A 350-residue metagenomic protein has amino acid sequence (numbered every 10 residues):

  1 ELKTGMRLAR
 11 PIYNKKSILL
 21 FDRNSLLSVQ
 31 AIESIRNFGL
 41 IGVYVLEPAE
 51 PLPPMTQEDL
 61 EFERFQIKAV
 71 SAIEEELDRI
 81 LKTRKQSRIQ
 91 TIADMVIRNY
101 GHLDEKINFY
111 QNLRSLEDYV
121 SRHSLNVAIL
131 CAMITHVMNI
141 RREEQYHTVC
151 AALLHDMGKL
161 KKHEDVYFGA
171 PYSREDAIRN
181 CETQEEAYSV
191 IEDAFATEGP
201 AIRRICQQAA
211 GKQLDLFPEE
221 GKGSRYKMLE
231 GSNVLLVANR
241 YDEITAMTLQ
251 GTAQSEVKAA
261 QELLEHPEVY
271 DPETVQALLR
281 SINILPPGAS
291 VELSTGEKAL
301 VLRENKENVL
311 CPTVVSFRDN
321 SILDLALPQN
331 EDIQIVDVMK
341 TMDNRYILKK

Functional and structural regions predicted by a protein language model:
E1-R88, D319, Q329-K350: Membrane-cytosol interface segments
L46-C181: Acidic/His-rich, divalent-metal-binding segments that scaffold phosphate/diphosphate chemistry
N126-H136, R179-D193, S255-P267: An active-site-proximal "capping" alpha-helix that borders the catalytic cofactor pocket
T135, Q145-P171, A187, R203-E219 (+2 more regions): His-Asp-centered metal-binding catalytic motifs of divalent-metal-dependent phosphohydrolases/nucleases
A152, E192-L236, Q250-G251, E262-N305: Histidine/acidic-rich helix-loop-helix segments that form or flank divalent-metal centers in metalloenzyme catalytic
H163, Y167-E175, C181-E185, S189-E192 (+2 more regions): Compact recognition or signaling/catalytic modules
N180-E186, E230-A246, G251-E262: Active-site-proximal alpha-helical segments within enzyme catalytic domains
N308-S321: Basic/aromatic-rich interaction segments and small domains that mediate binding to polyanionic partners
